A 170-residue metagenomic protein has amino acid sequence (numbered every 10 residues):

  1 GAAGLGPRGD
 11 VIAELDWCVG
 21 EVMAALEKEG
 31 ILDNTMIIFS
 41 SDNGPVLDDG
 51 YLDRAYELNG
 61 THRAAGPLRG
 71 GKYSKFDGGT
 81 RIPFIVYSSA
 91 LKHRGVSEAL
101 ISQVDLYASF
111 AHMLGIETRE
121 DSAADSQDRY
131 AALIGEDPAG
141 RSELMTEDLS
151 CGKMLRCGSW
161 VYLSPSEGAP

Functional and structural regions predicted by a protein language model:
G1, I12, V19, M36-S41 (+2 more regions): Beta-strand elements within well-structured catalytic alpha/beta cores of enzymes that handle phosphate/sulfate esters
G1-P7: Aromatic- and acidic-residue-enriched carbohydrate-binding clefts of CAZyme catalytic domains
R8-V11, L15-C18, V22, Q103-L106 (+2 more regions): Stable alpha-helical elements in mature extracytoplasmic
E14-L52: Metal-dependent active-site segment of extracytoplasmic phospho-/sulfohydrolases and closely related
P45-D77, L91-H93, A99-P170: C-terminal cap/loop subdomain of S1 sulfatases and analogous C-terminal strand-loop tails that border
T80: Active-site-adjacent "lid/gating" segments in soluble enzymes
F84-K92: The feature captures the short pre-catalytic strand/loop hairpin that immediately precedes and shapes the active-site
